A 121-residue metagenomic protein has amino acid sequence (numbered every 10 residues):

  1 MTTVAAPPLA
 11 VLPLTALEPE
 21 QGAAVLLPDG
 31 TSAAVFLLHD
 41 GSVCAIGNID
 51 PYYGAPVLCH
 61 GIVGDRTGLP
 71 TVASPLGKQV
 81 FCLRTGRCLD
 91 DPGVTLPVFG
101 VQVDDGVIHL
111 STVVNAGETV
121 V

Functional and structural regions predicted by a protein language model:
M1-L69, C82-L83, T95-V121: N-terminal pre-ligand scaffold of iron-sulfur
D50, S74-G77: Short cysteine clusters
L89-P92: Axial heme c-ligation environment in periplasmic c-type cytochrome domains
